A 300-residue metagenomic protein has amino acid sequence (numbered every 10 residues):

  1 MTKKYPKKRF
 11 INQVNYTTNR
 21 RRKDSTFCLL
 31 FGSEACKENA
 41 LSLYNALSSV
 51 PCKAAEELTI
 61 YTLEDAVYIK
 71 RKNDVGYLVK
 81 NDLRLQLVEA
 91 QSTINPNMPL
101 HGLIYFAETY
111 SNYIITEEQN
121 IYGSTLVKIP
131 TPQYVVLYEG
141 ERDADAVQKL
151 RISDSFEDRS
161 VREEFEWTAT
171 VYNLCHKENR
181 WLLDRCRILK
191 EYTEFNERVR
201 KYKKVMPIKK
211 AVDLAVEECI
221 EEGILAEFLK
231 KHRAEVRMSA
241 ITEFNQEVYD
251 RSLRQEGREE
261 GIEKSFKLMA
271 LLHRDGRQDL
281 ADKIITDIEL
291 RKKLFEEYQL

Functional and structural regions predicted by a protein language model:
T2-L300: Elongated, amphipathic alpha-helical interaction scaffolds
